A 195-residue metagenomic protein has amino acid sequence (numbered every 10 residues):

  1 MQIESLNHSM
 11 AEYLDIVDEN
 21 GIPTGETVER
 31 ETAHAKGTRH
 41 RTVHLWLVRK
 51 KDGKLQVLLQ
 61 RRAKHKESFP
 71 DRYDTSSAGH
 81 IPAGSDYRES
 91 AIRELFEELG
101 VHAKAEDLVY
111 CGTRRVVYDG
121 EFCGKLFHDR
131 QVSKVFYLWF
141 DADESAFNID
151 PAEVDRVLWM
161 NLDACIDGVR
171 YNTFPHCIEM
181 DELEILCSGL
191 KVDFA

Functional and structural regions predicted by a protein language model:
I3-G53: Acidic, metal-coordinating catalytic segment for phosphate/diphosphate chemistry, firing primarily on the Nudix
E4-S5, T32-T42, K54-R93, E97: Conserved Nudix-box catalytic region and its N-terminal flanking loop in Nudix hydrolases and closely related
E19, R62, L162: Residues immediately flanking
E26, Q60, C111-T113: Residue-level detector of high-confidence beta-strand sites
H44-V48, L58-L59, V135-Y137: Short, hydrophobic/aromatic-rich beta-strand segments within well-structured domains
V48-L55, K64-K66, V116, A142-D143: Short, charged/polar surface micro-motifs in flexible loops or helix N-caps
D71-Y73, S77, A83, Y110-A195: Nudix hydrolase/Nudix homology domain
H102-G112: A short coil-to-beta-strand element that immediately follows conserved catalytic motifs
